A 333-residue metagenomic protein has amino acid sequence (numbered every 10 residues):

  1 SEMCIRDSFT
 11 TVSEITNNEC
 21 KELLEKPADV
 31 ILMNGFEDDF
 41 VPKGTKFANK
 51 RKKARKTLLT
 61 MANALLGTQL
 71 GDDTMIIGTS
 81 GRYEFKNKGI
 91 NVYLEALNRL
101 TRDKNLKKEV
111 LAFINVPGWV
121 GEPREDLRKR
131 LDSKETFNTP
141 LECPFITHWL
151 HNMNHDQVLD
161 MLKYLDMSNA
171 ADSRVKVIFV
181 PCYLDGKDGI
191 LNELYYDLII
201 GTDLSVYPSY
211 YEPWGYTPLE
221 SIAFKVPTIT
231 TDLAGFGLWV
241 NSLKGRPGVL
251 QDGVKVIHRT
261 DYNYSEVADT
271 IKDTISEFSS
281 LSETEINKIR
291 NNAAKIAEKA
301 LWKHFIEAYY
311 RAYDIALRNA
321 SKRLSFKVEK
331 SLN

Functional and structural regions predicted by a protein language model:
M3-I5: Short, small-residue-biased leader/transition segments that mark boundaries at the very start of proteins
D7, Y196-P213: Acidic donor-binding loop of glycosyltransferase active sites
T11-S13: Replace "coordinates the UDP/GDP/TDP-sugar" with "coordinates nucleotide-activated sugar donors
I15-N17, G235-F236: Alpha-helix capping/helix-boundary segments
E22, N34-Y196, S279-E283, F326: Conserved catalytic-core segment of nucleotide-activated headgroup transferases in glycan assembly
P27-E37, E95-E122, E220-R246, D252-K255 (+1 more regions): C-terminal, active-site-flanking charged/polar segments
G35, P208-N291, K295-A297: Catalytic binding pocket for nucleotide-activated donors in carbohydrate/polymer assembly enzymes
A62-T68, Y83, K108-V110, I114-E122 (+1 more regions): C-terminal amphipathic helix plus adjacent low-complexity, charged tail appended to glycosyltransferase catalytic
